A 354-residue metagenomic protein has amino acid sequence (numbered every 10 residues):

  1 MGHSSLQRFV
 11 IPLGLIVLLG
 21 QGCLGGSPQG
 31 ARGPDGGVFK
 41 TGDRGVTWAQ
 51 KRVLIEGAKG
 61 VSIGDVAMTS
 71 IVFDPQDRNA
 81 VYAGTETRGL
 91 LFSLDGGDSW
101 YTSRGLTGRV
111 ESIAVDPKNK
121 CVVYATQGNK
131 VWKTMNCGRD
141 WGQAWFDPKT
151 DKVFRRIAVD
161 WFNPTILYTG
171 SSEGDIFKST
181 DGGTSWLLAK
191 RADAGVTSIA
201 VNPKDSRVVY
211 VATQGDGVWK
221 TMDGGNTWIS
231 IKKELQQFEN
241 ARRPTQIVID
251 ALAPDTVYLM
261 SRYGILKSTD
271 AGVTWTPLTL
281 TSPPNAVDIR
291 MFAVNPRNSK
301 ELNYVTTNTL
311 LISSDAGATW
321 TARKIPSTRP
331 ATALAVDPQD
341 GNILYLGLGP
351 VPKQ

Functional and structural regions predicted by a protein language model:
G2-Q354: Extracellular glycan-interacting surfaces
